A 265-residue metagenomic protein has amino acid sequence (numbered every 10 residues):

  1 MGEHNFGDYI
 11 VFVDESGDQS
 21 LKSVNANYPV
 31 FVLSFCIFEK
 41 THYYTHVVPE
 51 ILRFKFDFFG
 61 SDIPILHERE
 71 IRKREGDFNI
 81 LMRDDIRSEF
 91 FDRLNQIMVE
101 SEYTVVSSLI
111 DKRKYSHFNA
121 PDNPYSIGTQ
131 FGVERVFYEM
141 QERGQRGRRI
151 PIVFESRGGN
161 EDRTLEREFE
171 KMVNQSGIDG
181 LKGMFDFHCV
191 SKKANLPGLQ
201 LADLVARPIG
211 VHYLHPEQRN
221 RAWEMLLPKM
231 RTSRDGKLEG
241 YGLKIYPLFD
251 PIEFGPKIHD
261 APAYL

Functional and structural regions predicted by a protein language model:
M1-L265: Phosphate-ester processing/binding pockets and catalytic centers
